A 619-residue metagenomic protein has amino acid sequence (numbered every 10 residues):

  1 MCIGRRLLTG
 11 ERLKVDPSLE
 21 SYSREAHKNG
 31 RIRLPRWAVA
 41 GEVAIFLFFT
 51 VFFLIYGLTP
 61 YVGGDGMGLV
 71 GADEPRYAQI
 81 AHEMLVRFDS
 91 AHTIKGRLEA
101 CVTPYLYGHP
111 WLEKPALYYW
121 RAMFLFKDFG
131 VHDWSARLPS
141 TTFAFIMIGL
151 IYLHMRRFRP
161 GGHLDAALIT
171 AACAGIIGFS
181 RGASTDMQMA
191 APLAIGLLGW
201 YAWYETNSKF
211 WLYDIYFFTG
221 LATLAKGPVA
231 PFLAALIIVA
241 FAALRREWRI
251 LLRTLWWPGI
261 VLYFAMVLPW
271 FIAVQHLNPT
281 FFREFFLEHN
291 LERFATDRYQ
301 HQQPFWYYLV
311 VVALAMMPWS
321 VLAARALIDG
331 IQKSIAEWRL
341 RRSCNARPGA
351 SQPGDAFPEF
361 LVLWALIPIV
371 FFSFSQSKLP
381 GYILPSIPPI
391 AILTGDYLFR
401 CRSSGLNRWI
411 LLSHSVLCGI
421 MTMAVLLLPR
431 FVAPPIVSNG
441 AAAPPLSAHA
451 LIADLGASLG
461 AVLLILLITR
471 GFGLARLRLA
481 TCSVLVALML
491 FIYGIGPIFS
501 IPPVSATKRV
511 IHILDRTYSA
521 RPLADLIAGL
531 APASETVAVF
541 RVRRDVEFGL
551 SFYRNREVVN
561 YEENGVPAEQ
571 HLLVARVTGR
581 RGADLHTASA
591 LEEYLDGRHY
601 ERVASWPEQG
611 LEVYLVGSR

Functional and structural regions predicted by a protein language model:
C2-G4, L8-R408, A424-V432, S500-I501 (+2 more regions): Membrane-integral, polyisoprenol-dependent glycosyltransferases of the GT-C/oligosaccharyltransferase superfamily
D16-V39, Y213, A326-R619: Membrane-embedded architecture of ER/inner-membrane glycosylation machinery
